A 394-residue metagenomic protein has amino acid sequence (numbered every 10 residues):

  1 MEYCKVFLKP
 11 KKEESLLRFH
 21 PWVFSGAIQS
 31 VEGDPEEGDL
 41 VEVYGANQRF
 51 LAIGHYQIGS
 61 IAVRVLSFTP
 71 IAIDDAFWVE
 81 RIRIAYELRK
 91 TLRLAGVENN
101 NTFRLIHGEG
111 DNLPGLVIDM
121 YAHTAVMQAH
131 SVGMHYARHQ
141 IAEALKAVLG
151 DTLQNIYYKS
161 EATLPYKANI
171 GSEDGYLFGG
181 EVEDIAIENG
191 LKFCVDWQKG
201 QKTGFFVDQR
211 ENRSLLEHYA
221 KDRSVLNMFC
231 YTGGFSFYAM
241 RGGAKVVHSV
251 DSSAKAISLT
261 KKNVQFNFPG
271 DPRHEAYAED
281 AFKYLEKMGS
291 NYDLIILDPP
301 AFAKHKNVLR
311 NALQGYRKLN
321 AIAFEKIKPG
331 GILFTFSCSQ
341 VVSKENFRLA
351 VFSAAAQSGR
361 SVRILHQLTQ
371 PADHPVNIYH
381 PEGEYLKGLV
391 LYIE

Functional and structural regions predicted by a protein language model:
M1-M120: Non-catalytic accessory regions of SAM-dependent methyltransferases
I106-D119, H135-F206, S214: Non-catalytic substrate-recognition/targeting regions of SAM-dependent transferases
D222-Y231: Conserved class I S-adenosyl-L-methionine
T232-K245: Conserved SAM-binding loop of SAM-dependent methyltransferases across substrates and taxa, primarily the Class I
V246-D251: Conserved SAM-binding motif I beta-strand of class I
K255-I296: S-adenosyl-L-methionine
Y292-I322: Mobile active-site "lid"/loop adjacent to the S-adenosyl-L-methionine
I332-E394: C-terminal catalytic and target-recognition region of SAM-dependent MTase-like enzymes, primarily methyltransferases
